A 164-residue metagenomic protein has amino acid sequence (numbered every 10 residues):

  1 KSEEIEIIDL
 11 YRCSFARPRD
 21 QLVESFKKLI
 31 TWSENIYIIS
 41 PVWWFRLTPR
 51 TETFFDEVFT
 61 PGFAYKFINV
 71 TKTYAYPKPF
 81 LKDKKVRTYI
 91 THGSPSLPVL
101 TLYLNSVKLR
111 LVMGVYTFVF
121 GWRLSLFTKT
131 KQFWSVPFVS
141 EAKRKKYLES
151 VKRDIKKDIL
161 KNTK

Functional and structural regions predicted by a protein language model:
K1-F67, E149-K164: N-terminal beta1-alpha1-beta2 submodule of the flavodoxin-like/Rossmannoid cofactor-binding fold
K1-I5, W32-S33, I39, L81-K84 (+1 more regions): A structural motif corresponding to the C-terminal end of an alpha-helix and its immediate exit/capping segment
I5-S14, L29, T71-F80, G121-T130 (+1 more regions): Low-complexity, flexible helical/coil segments
E6-I8, Y37, R87-I90, K129-K131: Hydrophobic/aromatic beta-strand patches that form the interior of the parallel beta-sheet core in alpha/beta enzyme
R12-C13, W43-W44, G93-P95, F133-V136: Short, solvent-exposed loop/turn segments at secondary-structure junctions
A16, F45-T48, L81-K82, W134-P137: Generic, ordered loop/turn and secondary-structure boundary motif
F67-F118: Short, glycine-/small-residue-rich phosphate/pyrophosphate-handling segment
P98-K164: Glycine-rich phosphate/pyrophosphate-binding loop and the adjoining helix
